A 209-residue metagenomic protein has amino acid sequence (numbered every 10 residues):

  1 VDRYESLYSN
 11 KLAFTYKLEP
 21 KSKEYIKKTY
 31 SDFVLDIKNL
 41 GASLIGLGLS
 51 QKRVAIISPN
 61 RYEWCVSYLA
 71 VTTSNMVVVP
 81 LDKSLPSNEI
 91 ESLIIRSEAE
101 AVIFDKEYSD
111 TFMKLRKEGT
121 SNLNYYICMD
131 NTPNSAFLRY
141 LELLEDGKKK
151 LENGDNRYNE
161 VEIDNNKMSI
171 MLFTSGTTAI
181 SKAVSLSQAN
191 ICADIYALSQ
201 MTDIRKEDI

Functional and structural regions predicted by a protein language model:
D2, I45, Y62-L81, I90-E91 (+1 more regions): Hydrophobic alpha-helical segments in the ANL/AMP-binding
S9-L12, C128, K149-F173, I180 (+1 more regions): Conserved pre-ATP/AMP-binding loop-to-beta segment of ANL
N10, F14-R61, C65, L69 (+3 more regions): Conserved AMP-binding/adenylate-forming core of the ANL superfamily
K27-S31, S169-Y196: Conserved AMP-binding A3 loop
V54, V71, V102, M168 (+1 more regions): Conserved S/T- and glycine-rich ATP-binding loop of Class I adenylate-forming
T73-D146: Structural core segment of the AMP-binding/adenylate-forming
L143-D146, N165, C192, Y196-A197 (+1 more regions): Catalytic cores of nucleotide-enabled group-transfer and carboxylate-activating enzymes in metabolic and assembly-line
